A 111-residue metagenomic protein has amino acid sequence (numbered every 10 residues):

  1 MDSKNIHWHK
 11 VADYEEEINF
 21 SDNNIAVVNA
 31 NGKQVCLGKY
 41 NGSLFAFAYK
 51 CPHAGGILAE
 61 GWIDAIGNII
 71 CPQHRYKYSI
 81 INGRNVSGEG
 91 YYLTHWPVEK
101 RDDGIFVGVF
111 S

Functional and structural regions predicted by a protein language model:
M1-D64, P97-S111: N-terminal pre-ligand scaffold of iron-sulfur
A12, H74-Y76: Intrinsically disordered, low-complexity segments enriched in small/polar residues
C51, C71-H74: Short cysteine clusters
G61-G67, V86-G90: Short linker/helix segments within small regulatory modules
K77-S111: Short Fe-S-cluster ligation motifs
